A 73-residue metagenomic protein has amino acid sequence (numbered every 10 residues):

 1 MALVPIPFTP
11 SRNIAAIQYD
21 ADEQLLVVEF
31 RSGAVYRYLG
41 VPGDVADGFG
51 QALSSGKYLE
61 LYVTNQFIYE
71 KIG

Functional and structural regions predicted by a protein language model:
A2-G73: Acidic/histidine-enriched, beta-strand-rich ligand/metal-binding domains
